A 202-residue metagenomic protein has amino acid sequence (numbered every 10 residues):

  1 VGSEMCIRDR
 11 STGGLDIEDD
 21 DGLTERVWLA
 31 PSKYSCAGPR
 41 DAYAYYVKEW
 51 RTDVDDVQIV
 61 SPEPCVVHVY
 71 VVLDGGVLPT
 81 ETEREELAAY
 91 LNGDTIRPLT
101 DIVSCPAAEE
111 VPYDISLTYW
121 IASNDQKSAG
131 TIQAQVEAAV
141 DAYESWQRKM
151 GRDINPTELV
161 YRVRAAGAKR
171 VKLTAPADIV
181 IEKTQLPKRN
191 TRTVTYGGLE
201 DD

Functional and structural regions predicted by a protein language model:
V1, T52, A166: Structured loop/turn residues at beta-strand edges in well-structured enzyme cores
V1-I7: Short, small-residue-biased leader/transition segments that mark boundaries at the very start of proteins
S3, R84, A88, T191-T195: Beta-strand/loop-dominated core regions that host nucleotide or nucleotide-derived cofactor-binding catalytic loops
I17-P31, V140-D141: A short, surface-exposed helix-loop junction/capping segment
E18, G22, G38, A42 (+2 more regions): Charged, alpha-helix-enriched surfaces in structured cytosolic catalytic cores of large nucleotide-utilizing machines
S32-R152: Carbohydrate-recognition loop of C-type lectin domains
Q133-D202: An aromatic-glycine-centered, glycine-rich loop/turn in mixed alpha/beta architecture
